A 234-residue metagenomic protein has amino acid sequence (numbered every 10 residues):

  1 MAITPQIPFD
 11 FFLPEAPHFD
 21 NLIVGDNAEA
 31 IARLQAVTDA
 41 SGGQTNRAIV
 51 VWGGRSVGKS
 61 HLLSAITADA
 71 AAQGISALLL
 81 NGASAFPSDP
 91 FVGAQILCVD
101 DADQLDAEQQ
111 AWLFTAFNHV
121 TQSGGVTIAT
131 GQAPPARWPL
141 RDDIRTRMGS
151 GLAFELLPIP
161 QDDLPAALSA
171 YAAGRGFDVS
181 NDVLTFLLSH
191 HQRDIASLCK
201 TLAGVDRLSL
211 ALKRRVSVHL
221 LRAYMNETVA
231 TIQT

Functional and structural regions predicted by a protein language model:
M1-A40, L210-T234: A short, basic N-terminal segment
G42-L63: Walker A/P-loop nucleotide-binding motif
A68-L80: Post-Walker A helix-loop "phosphate-sensing" segment adjacent to the P-loop in P-loop NTPases
D89-G131: Conserved nucleotide-sensing/catalytic segment adjacent to the nucleotide-binding pocket in NTP-handling enzymes
P135-G149: Short regulatory helix/loop adjacent to the ATP-binding pocket of P-loop NTPases
G151-D163: Conserved AAA+ ATPase "SRH/arginine-finger" region at the nucleotide-binding site
D178-H190: Short conserved motifs of the RecA-like P-loop NTPase core
H191-V205: The conserved phosphate-sensing helix
